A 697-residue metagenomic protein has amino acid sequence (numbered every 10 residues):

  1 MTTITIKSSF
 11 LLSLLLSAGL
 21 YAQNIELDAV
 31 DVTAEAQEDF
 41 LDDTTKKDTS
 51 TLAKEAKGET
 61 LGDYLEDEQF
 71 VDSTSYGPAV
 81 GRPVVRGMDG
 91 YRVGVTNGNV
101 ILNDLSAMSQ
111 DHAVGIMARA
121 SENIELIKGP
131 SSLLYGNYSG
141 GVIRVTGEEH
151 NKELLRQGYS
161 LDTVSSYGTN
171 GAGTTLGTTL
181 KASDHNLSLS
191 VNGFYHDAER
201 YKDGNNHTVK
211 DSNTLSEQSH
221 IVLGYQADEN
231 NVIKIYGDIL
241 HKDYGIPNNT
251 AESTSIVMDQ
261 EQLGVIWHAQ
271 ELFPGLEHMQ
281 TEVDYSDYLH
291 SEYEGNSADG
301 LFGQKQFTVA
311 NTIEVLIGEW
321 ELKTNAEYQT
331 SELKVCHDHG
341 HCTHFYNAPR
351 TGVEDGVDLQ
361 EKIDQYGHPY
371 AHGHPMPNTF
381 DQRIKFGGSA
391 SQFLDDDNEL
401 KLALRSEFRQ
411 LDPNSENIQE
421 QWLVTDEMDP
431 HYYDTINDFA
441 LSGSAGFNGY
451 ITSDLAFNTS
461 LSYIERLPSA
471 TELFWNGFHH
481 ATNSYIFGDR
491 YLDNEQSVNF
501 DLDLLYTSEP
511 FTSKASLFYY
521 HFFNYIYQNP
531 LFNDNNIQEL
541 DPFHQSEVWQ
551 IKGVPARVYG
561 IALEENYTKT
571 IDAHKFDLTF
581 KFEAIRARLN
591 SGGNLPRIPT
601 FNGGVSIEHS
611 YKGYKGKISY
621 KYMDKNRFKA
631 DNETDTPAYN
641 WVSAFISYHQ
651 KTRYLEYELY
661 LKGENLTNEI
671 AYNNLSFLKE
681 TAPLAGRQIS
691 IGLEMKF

Functional and structural regions predicted by a protein language model:
D28-G62, R82: N-terminal periplasmic "start-of-domain" segments of outer-membrane beta-barrel proteins
E59-Y64, G81-V84, T96, D111-V114 (+3 more regions): N-terminal periplasmic accessory domains that precede and gate Gram-negative outer-membrane beta-barrel machines
I101-P130: Short acidic/polar hinge/loop motifs at secondary-structure boundaries that mediate gating or recognition
R144, H150, G158-L161, G171 (+1 more regions): Periplasmic-side early beta-strands and strand-to-turn transitions of outer-membrane beta-barrels
N206, K210-S212, S216, N230-M279 (+4 more regions): Flexible loop and strand-edge segments within Gram-negative outer membrane beta-barrel domains
Q304-E314, R383-G387, F487-D493, N499 (+2 more regions): Outer membrane beta-barrel strand-and-loop segments of large Gram-negative receptors, especially TonB-dependent
L394-L400, F408-R409, K514, F518-F522 (+1 more regions): Gram-negative outer-membrane beta-barrel transporters
E465, F522-N524, Q528, K625-R627 (+1 more regions): C-terminal beta-signal and adjacent terminal beta-strands/loops of Gram-negative outer-membrane beta-barrel proteins
